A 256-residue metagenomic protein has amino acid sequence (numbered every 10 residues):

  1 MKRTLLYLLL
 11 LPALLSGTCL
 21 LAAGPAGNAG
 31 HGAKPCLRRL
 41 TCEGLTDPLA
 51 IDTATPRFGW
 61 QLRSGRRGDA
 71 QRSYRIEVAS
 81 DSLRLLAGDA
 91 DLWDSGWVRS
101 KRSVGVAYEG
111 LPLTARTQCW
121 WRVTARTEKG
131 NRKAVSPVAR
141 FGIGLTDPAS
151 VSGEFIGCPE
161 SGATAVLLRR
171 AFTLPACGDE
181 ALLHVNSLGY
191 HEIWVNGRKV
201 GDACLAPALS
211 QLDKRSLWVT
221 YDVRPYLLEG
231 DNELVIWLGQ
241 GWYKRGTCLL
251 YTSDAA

Functional and structural regions predicted by a protein language model:
G32-R63: Pro/Thr/Ser/Gly-rich low-complexity, intrinsically disordered linker/stalk tracts
Q71-Q118, N131: Recognizes extended acidic, P/S/T-rich segments that occur within or adjacent to Ig-like beta-sandwich modules
E109-L111, V195-L250: Beta-strand-rich ligand-recognition modules
N131-I143: Extracellular fibronectin type III
I143-A163: Low-complexity, Pro/Ser/Thr- and charge-rich linker/hinge segments at domain boundaries
P175, D179-V195, L234-I236: Aromatic-lined ligand-binding clefts that engage carbohydrates, nucleic acids, or primary amines
Y251-A256: Conserved small/polar residues in nucleotide/adenosyl-binding loops
